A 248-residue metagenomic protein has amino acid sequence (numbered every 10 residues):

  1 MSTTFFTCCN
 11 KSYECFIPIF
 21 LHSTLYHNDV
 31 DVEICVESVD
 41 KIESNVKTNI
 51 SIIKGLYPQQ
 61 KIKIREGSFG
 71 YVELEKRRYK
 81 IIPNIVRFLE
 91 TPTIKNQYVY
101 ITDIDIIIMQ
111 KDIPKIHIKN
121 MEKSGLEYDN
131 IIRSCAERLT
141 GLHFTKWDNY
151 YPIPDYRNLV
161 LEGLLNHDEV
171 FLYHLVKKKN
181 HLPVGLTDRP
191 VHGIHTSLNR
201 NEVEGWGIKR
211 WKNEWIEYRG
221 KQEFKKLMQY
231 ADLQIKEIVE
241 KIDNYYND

Functional and structural regions predicted by a protein language model:
M1-V72, K241-D248: N-terminal anchoring/stem segment of glycosyltransferases
F6-I17, K80-N84, C135-R138, L161-D168: Aromatic-acidic/polar surface patches that form glycan- and anion
E33, R65, Y100-T102, S124-L126: Hydrophobic/aromatic beta-strand patches that form the interior of the parallel beta-sheet core in alpha/beta enzyme
G70-Y100: A conserved donor-nucleotide-binding helix/loop in the catalytic core of Leloir-type glycosyltransferases
T102, S134-A136, H143-W147: Nucleic-acid-interacting cores, centered on viral/eukaryotic replication and modification enzymes
D103-I107: The conserved acidic donor/metal-binding loop of glycosyltransferases
I108-E137: Conserved donor-nucleotide/metal-binding helix-loop-beta segment in metal-dependent transferases, i.e., the alpha-helix
L142-D248: Catalytic core and acceptor-binding pocket of nucleotide-sugar-dependent glycosyltransferases
